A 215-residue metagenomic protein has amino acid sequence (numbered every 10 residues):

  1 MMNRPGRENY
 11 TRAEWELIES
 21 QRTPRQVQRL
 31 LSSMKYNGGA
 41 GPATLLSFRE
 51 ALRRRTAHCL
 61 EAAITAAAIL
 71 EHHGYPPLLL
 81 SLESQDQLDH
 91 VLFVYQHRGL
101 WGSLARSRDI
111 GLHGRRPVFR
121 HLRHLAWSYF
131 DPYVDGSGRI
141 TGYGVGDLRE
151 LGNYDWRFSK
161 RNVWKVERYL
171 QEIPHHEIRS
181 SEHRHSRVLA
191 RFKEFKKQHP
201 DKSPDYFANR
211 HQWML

Functional and structural regions predicted by a protein language model:
M1-L215: A structural boundary/capping signal
